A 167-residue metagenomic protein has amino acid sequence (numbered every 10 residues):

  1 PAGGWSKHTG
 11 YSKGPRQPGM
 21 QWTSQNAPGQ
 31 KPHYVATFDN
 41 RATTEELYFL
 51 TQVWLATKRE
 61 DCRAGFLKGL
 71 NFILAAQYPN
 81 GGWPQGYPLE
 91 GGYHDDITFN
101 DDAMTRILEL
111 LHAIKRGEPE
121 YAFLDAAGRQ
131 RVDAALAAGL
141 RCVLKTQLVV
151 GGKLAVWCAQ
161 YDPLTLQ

Functional and structural regions predicted by a protein language model:
P1, T44-R59, R106-D125: Well-ordered alpha-helical scaffold segments within catalytic/enzyme domains
P1-G4, G65-G82, D133-G152: Long, well-ordered core segments of solenoidal/helical folds
H8, A56, A76, G117-E120 (+1 more regions): Alpha-solenoid helical repeat scaffolds
T9-Y34, P84-D102, K153-Q167: Carbohydrate-binding/catalytic loop surfaces
W22-A56: Long, hydrophobic/aromatic-enriched structural stretches that serve as scaffold segments
P32-T37, T51, T57-K58, H94-T98 (+1 more regions): Second-shell loop/turn segments in exported
T37-E45, T98-E109, R131, A135: Aromatic- and histidine-enriched alpha-helix N-cap/loop-to-helix transition segments that scaffold the rims
A113, Y121-V132, T146, Q160-D162: Acidic, serine/threonine- and glycine-rich low-complexity intrinsically disordered segments that serve as flexible
